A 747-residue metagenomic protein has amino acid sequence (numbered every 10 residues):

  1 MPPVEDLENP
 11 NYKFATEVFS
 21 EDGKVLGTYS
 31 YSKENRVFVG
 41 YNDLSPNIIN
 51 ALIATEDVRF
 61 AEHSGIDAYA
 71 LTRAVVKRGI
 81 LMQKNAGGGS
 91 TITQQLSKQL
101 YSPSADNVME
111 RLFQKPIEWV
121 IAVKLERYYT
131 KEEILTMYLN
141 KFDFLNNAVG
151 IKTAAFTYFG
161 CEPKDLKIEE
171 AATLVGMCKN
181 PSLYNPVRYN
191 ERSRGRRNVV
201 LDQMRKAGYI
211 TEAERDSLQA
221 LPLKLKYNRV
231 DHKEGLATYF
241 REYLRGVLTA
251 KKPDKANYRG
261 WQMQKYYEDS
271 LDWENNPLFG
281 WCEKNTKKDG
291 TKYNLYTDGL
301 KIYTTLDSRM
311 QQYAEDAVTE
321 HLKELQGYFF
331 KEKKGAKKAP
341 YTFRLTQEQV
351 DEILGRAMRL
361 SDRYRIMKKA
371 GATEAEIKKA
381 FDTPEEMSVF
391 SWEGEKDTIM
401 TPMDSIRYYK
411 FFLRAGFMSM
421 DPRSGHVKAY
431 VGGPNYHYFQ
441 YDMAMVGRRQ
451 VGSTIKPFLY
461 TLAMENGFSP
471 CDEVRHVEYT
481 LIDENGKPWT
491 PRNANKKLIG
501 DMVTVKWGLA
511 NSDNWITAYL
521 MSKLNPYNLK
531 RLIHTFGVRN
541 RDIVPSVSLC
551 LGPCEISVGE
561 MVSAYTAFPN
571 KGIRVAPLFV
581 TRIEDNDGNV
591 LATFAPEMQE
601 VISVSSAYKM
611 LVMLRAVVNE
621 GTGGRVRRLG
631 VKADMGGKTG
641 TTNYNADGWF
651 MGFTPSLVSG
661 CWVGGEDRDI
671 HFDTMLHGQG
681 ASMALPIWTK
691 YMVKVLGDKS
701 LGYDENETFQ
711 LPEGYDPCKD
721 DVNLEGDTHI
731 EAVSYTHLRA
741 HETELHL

Functional and structural regions predicted by a protein language model:
M1-Y12: Aromatic-capped interface at the extracytoplasmic side of an N-terminal signal-anchor transmembrane helix
Y12-A15, F19-S217, P222-S270, C282 (+4 more regions): Peptidoglycan glycan-strand catalytic modules in the bacterial/periplasmic cell-wall system
G23, L52, L96, I134 (+14 more regions): Residue-level preference for non-acidic, small/hydrophobic
T91-I92, L100-S102, N107, R111 (+5 more regions): Active-site-adjacent helix/loop patches that line small-molecule binding or acyl-intermediate pockets
T93-Q95, T173, M418-S419, K428-Y430 (+3 more regions): Structural recognition of the beta-strand scaffold that forms the well-ordered cores of secreted hydrolase catalytic
S182-G467, C471-K487, N493-A494, K506 (+3 more regions): Extended, non-catalytic substrate-recognition/exosite surfaces adjacent to catalytic cores, especially in enzymes
P340-D351, G355, R423, I482 (+2 more regions): Soluble, non-transmembrane domains of envelope/secretory-pathway proteins that act on or interact with carbohydrate
H737, E742-L747: Single conserved hydrophobic/aromatic residue that forms the stacking wall/gate of nucleotide- or nucleobase-binding
